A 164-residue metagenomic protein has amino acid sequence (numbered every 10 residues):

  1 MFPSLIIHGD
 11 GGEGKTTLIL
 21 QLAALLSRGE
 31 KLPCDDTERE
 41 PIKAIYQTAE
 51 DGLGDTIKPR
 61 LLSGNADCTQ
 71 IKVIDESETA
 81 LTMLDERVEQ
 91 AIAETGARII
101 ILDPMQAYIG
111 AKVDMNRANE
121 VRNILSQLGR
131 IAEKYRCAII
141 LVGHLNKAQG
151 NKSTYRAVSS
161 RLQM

Functional and structural regions predicted by a protein language model:
M1, P33: Pre-Walker A adenine-sensing motif
F2-L5, I42: Pre-Walker A (Motif I) flank of P-loop NTPase domains
I6-G12, T17, R39, Q47 (+2 more regions): Phosphate-binding/switch region of NTP-binding enzymes
D10-E13, K31, T37-N123, Q127-R130: Conserved inter-motif catalytic segment of the P-loop NTP-binding fold
L18, L22: Hydrophobic positions on the alpha1 helix immediately C-terminal to the Walker A/P-loop
S27: Gly/Ala-rich phosphate-binding loop of Rossmann-like dinucleotide-binding domains, activating on the conserved
K31-L32, A107, K112, H144 (+2 more regions): Residue-level preference for alpha-helix termini and adjacent loops
